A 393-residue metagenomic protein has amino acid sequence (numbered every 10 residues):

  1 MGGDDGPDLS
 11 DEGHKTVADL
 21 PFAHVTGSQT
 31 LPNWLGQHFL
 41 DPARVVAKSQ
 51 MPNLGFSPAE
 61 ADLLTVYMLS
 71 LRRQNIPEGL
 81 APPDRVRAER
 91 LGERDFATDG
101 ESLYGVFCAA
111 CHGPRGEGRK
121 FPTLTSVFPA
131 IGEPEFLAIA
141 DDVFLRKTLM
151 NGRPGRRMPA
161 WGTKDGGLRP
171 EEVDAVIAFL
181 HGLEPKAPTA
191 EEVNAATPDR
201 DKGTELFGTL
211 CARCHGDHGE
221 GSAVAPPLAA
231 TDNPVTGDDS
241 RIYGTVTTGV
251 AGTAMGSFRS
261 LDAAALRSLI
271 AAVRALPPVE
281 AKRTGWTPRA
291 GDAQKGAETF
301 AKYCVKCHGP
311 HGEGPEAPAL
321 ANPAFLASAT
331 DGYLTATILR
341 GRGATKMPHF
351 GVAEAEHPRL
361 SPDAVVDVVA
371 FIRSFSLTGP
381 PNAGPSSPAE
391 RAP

Functional and structural regions predicted by a protein language model:
M1, R44, I76-E78, H112-G116 (+6 more regions): Proline-centered turn/helix-capping motifs that create local helix->coil transitions or kinks
M1-G2, L35, M51, L64 (+10 more regions): The canonical Cys-X-X-Cys-His
G2-L69, T125-L180, A223-V224, L228-L276 (+2 more regions): Extracytoplasmic electron-transfer domains, predominantly the class I c-type cytochrome c fold
D41-P42, L80-P83, A88, L145 (+5 more regions): Intrinsically disordered, low-complexity segments enriched in polar/charged residues with Gly/Pro, especially when
S49-G55, E78-R85, F121, M158-G162 (+7 more regions): Short, tandemly repeated low-complexity microdomains enriched for cysteine and small residues
R73-L103, R119, G182-L206, A275-T299 (+1 more regions): Electrostatic cytochrome c docking/interface patches
R94, F107, H112, R146-L149 (+7 more regions): N-terminal hydrophobic or amphipathic segments with adjacent small-residue motifs that include Sec signal peptides
G116-T123, G221-S222, E313-P315: Short glycine/serine- and acidic-residue-enriched loop/turn motifs that recur at repeat junctions
